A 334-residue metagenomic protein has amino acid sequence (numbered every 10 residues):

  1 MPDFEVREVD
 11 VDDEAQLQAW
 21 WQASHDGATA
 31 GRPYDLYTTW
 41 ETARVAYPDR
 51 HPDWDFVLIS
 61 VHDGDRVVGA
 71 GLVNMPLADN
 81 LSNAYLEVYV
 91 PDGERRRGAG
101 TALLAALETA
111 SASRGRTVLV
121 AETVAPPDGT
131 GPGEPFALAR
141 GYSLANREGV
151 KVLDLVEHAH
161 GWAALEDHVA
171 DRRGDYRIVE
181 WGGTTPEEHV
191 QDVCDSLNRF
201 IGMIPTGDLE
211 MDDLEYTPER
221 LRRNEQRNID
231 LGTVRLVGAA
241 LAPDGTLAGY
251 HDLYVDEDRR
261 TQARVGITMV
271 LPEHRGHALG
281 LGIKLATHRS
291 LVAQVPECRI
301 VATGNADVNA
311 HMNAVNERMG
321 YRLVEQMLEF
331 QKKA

Functional and structural regions predicted by a protein language model:
M1-D53, S60-H62, H168-E219: Short amphipathic alpha-helix that is part of the acyltransferase structural core
V9-D10, S24-P127, V150, L241-P243 (+1 more regions): Conserved donor-binding loop and adjoining core beta-sheet/short helix segment in diverse acyl/aminoacyl transferases
R95, V120-G133, L271-R275, V301-N313 (+1 more regions): Conserved beta-strand-loop-alpha-helix junction that forms the acyl-donor binding cleft
G98, A278-G280: Glycine-rich phosphate-binding loop
L104-E187, M327-Q331: Acyl-donor-binding surface of acyltransferase catalytic domains
L138-A159, L236, R289-A334: Active-site/acyl-donor-binding loops of N-acyltransferases
R173, E188, S196-F200, G207-L241 (+2 more regions): N-terminal/domain-start segments enriched in small and hydrophobic, helix-friendly residues, covering either
G280, L285-H288: ATP phosphate-binding glycine-rich loop and adjacent ATP-lid/helix-beta elements within ATP-binding kinase/ATPase
